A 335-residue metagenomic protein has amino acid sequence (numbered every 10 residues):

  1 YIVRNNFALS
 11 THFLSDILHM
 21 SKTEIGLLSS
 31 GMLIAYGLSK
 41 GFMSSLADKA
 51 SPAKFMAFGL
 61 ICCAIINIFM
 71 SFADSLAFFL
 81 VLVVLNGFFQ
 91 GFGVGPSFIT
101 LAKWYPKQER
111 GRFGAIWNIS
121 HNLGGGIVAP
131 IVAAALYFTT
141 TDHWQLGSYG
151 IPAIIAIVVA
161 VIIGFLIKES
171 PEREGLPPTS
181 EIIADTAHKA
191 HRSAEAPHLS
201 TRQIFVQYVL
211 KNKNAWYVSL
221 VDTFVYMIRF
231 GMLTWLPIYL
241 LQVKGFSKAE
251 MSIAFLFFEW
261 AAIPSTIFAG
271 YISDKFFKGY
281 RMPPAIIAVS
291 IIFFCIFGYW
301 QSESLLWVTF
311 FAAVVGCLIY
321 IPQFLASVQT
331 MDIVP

Functional and structural regions predicted by a protein language model:
N5, L33-G41, G126, E259-I267: Residue-level signature of mid-helix packing/kink "hotspots" within the transmembrane helices of 12-pass Major
F7-T11, N212-I267, Q323, S327: Extracytoplasmic gate region of multi-pass secondary transporters
L38-L76: Conserved MFS/SLC helix-loop-helix module at the cytosolic interface between two early adjacent transmembrane helices
K49-L60, K275-V289: Cytoplasmic membrane-interface "Motif A"-like loop-to-helix N-cap segments of 12-TM Major Facilitator Superfamily
L82-S120: Cytoplasmic helix-loop-helix junction between adjacent transmembrane helices in 12-TM secondary transporters
W117-P171: Helix-loop-helix hairpin linking two adjacent transmembrane segments in secondary transporters
E174-Y217: Juxtamembrane intracellular "pre-TM" segments in multi-pass secondary transporters
G279-Q329: C-terminal transmembrane helical hairpin of 12-TM major facilitator-type secondary transporters
